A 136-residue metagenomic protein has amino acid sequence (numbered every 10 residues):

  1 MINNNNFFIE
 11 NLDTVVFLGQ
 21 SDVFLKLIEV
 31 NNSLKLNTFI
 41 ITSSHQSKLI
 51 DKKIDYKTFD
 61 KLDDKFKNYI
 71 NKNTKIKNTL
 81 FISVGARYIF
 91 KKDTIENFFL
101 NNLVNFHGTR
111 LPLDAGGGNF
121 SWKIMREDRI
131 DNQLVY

Functional and structural regions predicted by a protein language model:
M1-Y136: One-carbon transfer enzymes
